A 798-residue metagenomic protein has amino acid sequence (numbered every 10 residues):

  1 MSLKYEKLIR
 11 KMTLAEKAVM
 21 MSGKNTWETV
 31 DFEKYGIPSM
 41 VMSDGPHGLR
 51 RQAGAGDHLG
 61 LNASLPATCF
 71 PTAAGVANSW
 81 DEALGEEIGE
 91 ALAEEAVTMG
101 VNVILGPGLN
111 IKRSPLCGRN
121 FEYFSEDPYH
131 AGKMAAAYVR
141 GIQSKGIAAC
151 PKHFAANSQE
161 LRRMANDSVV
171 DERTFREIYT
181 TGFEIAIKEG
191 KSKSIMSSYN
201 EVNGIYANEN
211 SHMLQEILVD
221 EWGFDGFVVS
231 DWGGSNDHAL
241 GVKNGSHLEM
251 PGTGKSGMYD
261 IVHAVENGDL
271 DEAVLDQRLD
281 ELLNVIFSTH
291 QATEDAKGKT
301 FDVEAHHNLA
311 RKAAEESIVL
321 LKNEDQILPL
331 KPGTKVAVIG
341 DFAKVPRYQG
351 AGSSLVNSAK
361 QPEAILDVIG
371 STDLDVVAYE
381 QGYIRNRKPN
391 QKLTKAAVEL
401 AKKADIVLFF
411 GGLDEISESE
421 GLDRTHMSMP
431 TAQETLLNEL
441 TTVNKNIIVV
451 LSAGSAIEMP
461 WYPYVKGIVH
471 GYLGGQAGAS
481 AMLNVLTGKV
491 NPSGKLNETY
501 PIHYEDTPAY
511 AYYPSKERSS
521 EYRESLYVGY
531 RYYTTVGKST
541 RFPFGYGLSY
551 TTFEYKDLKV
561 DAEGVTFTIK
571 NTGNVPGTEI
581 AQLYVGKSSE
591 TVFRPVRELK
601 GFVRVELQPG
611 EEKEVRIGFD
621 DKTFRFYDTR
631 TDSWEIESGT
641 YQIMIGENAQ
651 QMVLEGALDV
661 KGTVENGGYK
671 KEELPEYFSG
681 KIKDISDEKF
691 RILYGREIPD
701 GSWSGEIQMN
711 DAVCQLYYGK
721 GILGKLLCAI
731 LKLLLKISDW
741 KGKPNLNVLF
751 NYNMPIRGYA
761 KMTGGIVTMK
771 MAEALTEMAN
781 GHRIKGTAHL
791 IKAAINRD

Functional and structural regions predicted by a protein language model:
M1-K622, T640-M644, A649, R757-G765 (+1 more regions): Glycoside hydrolase catalytic-domain context in secreted enzymes
D621-G668: Terminal connector regions
G656-K725: Charged, amphipathic alpha-helical linkers/stalks
E697-D798: Long, compositionally biased, glycine/small-hydrophobic-enriched stretches that function as flexible linkers, tethers
